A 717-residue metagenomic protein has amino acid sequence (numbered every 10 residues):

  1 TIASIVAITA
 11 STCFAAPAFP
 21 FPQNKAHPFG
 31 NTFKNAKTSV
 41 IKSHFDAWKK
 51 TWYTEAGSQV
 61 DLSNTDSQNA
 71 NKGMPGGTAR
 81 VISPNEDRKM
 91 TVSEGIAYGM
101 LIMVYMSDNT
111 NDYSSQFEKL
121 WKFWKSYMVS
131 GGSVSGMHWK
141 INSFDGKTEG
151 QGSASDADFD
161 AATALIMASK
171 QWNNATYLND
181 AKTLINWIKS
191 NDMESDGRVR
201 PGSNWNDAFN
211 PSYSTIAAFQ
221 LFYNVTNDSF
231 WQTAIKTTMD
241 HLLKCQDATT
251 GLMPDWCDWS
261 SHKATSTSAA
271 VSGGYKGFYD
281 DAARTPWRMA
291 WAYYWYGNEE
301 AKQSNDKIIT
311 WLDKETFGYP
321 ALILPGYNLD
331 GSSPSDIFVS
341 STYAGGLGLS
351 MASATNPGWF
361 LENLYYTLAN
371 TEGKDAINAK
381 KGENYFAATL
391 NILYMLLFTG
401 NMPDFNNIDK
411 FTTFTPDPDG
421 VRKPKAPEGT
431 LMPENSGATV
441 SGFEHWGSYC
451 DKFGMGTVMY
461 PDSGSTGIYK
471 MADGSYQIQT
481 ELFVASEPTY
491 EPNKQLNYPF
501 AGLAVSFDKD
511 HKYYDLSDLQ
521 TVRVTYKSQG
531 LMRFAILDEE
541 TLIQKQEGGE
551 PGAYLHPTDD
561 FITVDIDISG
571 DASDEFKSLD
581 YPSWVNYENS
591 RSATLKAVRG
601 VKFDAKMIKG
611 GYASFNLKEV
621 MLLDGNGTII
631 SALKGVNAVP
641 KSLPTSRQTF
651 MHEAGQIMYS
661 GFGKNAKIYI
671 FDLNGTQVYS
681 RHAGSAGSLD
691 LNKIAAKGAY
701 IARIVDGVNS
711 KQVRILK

Functional and structural regions predicted by a protein language model:
A15-E94, Y105, N109-T148, V225 (+5 more regions): Low-complexity, Ser/Thr/Pro/Gly-enriched N-terminal "stalk/linker" regions
V225, S229-N363: Long, repeat-rich segments with strong aromatic
L324, L329-G420: C-terminal functional modules
D419-L633: Beta-rich carbohydrate-recognition modules and glycan-binding surfaces
D560-I562, G655-Q656, G663, Q677-A695 (+1 more regions): Glycine-centered tight-turn motifs at strand-turn-strand junctions
N626-Q656, G661-K664: Residue-level detector of functionally pivotal "anchor" positions at catalytic/ligand-binding pockets or at interdomain
N637-S642, H652, A695-K717: C-terminal tail/sorting-segment detector
F671-V678, Y700: Short, glycine-anchored, charge-dense loop/turn motifs used at functional sites
